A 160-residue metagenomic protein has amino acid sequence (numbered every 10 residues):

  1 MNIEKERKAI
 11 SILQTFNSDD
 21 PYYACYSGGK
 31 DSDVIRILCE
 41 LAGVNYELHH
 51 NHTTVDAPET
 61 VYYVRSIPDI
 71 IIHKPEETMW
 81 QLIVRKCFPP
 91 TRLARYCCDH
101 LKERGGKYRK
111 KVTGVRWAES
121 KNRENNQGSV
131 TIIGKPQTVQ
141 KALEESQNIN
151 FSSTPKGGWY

Functional and structural regions predicted by a protein language model:
M1-Y160: Nucleotide-activated chemistry modules centered on ATP-dependent adenylation/adenylyltransferase
